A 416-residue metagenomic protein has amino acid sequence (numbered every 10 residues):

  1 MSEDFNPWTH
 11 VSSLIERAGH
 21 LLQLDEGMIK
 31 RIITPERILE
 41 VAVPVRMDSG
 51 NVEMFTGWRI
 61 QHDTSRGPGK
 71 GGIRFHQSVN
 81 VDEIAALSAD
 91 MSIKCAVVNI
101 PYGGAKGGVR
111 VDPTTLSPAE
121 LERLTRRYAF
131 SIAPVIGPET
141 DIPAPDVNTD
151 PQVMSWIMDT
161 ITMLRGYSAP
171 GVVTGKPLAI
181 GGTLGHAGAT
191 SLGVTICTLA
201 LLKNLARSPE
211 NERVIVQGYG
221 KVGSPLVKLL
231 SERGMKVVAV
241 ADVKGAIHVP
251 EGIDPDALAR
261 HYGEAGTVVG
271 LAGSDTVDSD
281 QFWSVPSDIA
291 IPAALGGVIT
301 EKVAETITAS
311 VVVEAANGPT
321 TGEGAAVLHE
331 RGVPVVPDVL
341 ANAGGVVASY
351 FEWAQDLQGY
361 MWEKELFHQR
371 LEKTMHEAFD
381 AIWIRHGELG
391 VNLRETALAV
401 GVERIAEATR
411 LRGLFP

Functional and structural regions predicted by a protein language model:
S2-A42: Short, Gly/Pro- and small/polar-rich lid/capping loops
S2-F5, L201-L202, T306-P416: Adenosine-phosphate binding glycine-rich loop
N6, H10-S13, V79-D82, L116-R127 (+19 more regions): Conserved active-site and cofactor/substrate-binding residues in soluble primary-metabolism enzymes
E40-P113: Glycine-rich, N-terminal phosphate-binding loop and its surrounding beta-alpha-beta segment
A96-E210: Glycine/serine-rich phosphate-binding loop and adjoining beta1-alpha1 elements at the start of nucleotide-handling
K176, G182-P286: Glycine-rich phosphate/diphosphate-binding loop of Rossmann-like nucleotide-binding domains
G245-V335: Rossmann-like adenosine-cofactor binding region
